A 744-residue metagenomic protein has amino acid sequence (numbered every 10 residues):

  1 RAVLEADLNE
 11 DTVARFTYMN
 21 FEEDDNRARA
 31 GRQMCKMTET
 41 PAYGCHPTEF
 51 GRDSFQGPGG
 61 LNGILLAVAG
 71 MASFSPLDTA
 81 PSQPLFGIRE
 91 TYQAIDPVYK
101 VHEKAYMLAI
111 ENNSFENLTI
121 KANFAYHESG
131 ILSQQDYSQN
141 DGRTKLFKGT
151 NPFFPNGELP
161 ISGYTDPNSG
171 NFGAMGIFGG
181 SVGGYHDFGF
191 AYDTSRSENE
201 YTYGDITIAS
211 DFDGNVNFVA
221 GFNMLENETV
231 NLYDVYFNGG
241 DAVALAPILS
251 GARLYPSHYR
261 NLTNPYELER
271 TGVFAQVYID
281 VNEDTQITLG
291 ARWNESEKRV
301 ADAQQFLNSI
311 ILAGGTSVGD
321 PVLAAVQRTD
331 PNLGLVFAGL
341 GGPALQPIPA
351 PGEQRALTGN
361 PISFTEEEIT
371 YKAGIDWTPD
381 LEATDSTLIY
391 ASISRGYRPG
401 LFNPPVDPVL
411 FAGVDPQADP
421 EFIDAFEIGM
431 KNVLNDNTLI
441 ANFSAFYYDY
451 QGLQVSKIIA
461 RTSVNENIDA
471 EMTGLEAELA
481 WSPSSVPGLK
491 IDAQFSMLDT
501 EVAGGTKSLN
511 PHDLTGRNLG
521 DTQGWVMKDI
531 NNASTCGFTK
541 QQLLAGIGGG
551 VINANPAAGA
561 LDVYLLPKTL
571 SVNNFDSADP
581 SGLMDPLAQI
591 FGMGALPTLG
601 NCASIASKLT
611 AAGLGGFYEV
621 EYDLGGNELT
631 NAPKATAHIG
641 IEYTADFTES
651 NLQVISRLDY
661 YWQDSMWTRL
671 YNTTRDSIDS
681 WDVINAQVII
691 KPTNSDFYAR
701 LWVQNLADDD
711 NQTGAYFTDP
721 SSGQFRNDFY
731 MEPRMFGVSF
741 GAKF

Functional and structural regions predicted by a protein language model:
R1-F218, L225-N227, I440-N442: Outer-membrane beta-barrel domain signature, strongest for Gram-negative TonB-dependent receptors and also present
E5-N9, I208-D211, N217, G221-L225 (+2 more regions): Structural signature of Gram-negative outer-membrane beta-barrels, strongest in the C-terminal barrel of TonB-dependent
E10-D11, F115-N117, D213-F218, D284 (+6 more regions): Short loop/turn motifs that connect adjacent beta-strands in outer-membrane beta-barrel proteins
N20-D24, Y126-G130, M224-E228, W293-R299 (+9 more regions): Transmembrane beta-strands of outer-membrane beta-barrel pores
Y92-D96, A109, G189-T194, Y203-T207 (+10 more regions): Extracellular loop and loop/strand-boundary signature of outer-membrane beta-barrel proteins
A109-F115, T119-A125, L132-Q135, T378-E382 (+3 more regions): Membrane-embedded beta-barrel scaffold of Gram-negative outer-membrane proteins
D284, T438-D449, E466-L670, S739-K743: Gram-negative outer-membrane beta-barrel transporters
K490, S496, S650, Y661-R669 (+2 more regions): C-terminal beta-signal and adjacent terminal beta-strands/loops of Gram-negative outer-membrane beta-barrel proteins
